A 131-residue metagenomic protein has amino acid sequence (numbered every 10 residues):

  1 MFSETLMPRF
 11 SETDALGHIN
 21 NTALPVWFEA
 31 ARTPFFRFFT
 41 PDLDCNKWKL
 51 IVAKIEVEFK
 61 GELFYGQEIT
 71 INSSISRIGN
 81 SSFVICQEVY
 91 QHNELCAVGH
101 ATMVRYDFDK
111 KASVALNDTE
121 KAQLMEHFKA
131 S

Functional and structural regions predicted by a protein language model:
M1-K54, F108-S131: Hot-dog-fold acyl-thioester-processing enzymes
M1-S3, F64-Y65, S76-S131: HotDog/MaoC-like acyl-thioester-processing domains
F35-F83, C96-A97, V104: Hydrophobic beta-strand-centered segment that forms part of the acyl-chain substrate-binding groove
